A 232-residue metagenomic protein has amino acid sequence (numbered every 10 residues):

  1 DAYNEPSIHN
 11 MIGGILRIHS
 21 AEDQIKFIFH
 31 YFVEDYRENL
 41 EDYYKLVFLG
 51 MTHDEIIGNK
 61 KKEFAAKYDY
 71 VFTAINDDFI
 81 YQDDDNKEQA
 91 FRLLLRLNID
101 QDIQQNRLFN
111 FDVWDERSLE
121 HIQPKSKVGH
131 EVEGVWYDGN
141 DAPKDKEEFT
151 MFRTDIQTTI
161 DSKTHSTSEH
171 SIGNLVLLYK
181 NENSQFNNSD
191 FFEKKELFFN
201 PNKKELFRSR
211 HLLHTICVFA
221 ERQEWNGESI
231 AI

Functional and structural regions predicted by a protein language model:
D1-I232: Flexible coil/loop and intrinsically disordered segments
